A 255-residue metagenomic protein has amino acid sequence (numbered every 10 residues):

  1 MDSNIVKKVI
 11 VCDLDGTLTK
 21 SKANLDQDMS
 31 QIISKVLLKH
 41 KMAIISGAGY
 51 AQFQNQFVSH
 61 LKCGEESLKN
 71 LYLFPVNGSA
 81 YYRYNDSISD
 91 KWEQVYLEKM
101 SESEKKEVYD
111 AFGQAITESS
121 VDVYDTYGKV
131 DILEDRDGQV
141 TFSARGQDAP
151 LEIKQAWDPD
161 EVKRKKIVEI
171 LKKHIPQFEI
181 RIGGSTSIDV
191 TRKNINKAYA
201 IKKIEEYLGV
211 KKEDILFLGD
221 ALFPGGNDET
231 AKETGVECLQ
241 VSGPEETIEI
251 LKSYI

Functional and structural regions predicted by a protein language model:
D2-K7, L25-D26, T191-K193, K197-I255: Mg2+-dependent phosphoryl-transfer enzymes with acidic/Ser/Thr/Gly-rich catalytic loops
I5-K7, K39, L68-N70, D137 (+1 more regions): A general structural motif
V6-A23, I44, L73, I201 (+1 more regions): Asp-based phosphoryl-transfer active-site loop
I10-D15, P75-S79, Y84-D86, R136-D137 (+2 more regions): Short loop/turn segments at strand-loop or loop-helix junctions that form parts of catalytic or ligand-binding pockets
S21, F53-N55, N85, E152 (+2 more regions): Short glycine-/acidic-enriched loop or helix-start segments at secondary-structure transitions that form or flank
N24-K129: Active-site phosphate-binding/coordination module
Y50-A51, A80, Q147-A149, T186-S187 (+1 more regions): Short, solvent-exposed loop/turn segments at secondary-structure junctions
S119-L216, N227: Conserved acidic, metal-coordinating active-site core of Asp-based, Mg2+-dependent phosphoryl-transfer enzymes
